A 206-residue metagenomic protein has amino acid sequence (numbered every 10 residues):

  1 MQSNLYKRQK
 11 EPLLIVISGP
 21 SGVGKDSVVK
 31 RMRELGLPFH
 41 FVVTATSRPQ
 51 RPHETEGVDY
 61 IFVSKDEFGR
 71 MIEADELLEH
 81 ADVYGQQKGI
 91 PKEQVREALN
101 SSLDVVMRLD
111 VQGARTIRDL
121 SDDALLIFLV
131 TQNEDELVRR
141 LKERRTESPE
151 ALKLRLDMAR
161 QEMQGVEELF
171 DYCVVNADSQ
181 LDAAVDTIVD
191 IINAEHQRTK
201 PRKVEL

Functional and structural regions predicted by a protein language model:
Q2-R8, R139, E143-E147, Q164-L206: NTP-dependent small-molecule kinase module
L14-V16: Short hydrophobic/aromatic beta-strand immediately N-terminal to the Walker A/P-loop
S18-P20: P-loop (Walker A) phosphate-binding loop of NTP-binding proteins
K25: Conserved lysine of the Walker
V28-V29: Post-Walker A alpha-helix
R33-V42: Post-Walker A helix-loop "phosphate-sensing" segment adjacent to the P-loop in P-loop NTPases
T46-V105, V111-Q112: ATP-dependent small-molecule kinase phosphotransfer cores that center on conserved nucleotide phosphate-binding segments
V105-D110, D119-E143: Conserved phosphate-donor/acceptor-positioning beta-strand/loop module used by diverse small-molecule
